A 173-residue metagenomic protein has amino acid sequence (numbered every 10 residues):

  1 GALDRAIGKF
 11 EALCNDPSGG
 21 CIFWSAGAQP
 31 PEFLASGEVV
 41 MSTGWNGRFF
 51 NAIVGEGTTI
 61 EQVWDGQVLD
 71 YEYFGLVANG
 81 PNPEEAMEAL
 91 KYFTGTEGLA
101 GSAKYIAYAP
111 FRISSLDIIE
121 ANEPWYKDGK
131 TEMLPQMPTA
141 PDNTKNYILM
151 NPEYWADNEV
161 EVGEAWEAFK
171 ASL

Functional and structural regions predicted by a protein language model:
G1-E61: Ligand-binding pocket segment of bilobal, Venus flytrap-like solute-binding proteins
A2, I22-A26, V68, V77-N82 (+1 more regions): Extracytoplasmic/periplasmic, Sec-exported soluble proteins
I7-E11, P31, A35, T43 (+5 more regions): Non-transmembrane alpha-helical segments in soluble domains of secreted/periplasmic/extracellular proteins
N15-D16, Y73, T144-L149: Flexible glycine/proline-enriched surface loops and loop-helix/loop-strand junctions
E32, T139-L173: Conserved C-terminal helix/tail region of periplasmic/extracytoplasmic solute-binding proteins
G66-E72: Active-site-proximal binding-pocket segments
V68, V77-K145: Mature extracytoplasmic/periplasmic domains
